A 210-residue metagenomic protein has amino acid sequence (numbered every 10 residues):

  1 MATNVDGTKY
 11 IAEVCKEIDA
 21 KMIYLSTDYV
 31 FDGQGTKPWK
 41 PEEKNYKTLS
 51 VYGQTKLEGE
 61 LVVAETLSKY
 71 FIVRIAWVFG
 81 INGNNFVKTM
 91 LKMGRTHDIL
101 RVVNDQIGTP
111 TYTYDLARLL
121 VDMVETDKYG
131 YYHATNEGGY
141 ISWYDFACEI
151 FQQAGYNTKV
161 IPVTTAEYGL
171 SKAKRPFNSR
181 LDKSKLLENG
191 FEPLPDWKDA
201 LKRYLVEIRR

Functional and structural regions predicted by a protein language model:
M1-I23: NAD(P)-cofactor binding segment of oxidoreductase domains
D6, D28-L49: Active-site "gating" loop of Rossmann-like NAD(P)-dependent oxidoreductase/epimerase domains
T8-I11, E60, L120: Conserved internal alpha-helix within the Rossmann fold of NAD(P)-dependent oxidoreductases
M22-T27, D32, V73-I75: SDR active-site strand-loop-helix element
T55: Active-site helix of classical SDR
L61-G108, T113-D115, D122: NAD(P)-dependent short-chain dehydrogenase/reductase
L119, T126-S171, F177: Mid/C-terminal beta-alpha module of Rossmann-like enzyme folds, strongest in SDR-family dehydrogenases/epimerases
S142-C148, T164-Y204, I208: Conserved C-terminal active-site "lid" loop/helix of NAD(P)H-dependent oxidoreductases that clamps the redox cofactor
